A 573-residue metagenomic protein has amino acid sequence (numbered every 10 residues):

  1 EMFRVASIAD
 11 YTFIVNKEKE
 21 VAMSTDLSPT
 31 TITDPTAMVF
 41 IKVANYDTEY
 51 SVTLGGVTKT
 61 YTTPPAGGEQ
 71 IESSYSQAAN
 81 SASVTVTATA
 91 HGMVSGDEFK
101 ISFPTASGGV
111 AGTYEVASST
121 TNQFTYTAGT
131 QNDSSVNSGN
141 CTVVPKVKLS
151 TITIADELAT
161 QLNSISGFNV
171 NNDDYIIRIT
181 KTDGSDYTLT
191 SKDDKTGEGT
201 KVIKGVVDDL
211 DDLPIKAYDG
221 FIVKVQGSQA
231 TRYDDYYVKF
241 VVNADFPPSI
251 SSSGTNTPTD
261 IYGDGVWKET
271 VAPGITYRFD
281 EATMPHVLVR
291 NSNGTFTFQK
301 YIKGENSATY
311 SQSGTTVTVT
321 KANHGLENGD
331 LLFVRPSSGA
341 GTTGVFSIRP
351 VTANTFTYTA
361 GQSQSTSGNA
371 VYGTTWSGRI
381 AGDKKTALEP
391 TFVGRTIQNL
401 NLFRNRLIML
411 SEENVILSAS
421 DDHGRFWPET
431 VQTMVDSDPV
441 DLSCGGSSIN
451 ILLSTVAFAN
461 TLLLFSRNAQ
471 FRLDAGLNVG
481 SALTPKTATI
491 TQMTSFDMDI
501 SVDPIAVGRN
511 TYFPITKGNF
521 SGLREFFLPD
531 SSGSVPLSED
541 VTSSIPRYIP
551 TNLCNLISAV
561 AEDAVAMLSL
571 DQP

Functional and structural regions predicted by a protein language model:
M2-R4, D10-Y11, V15-K17, S24-T25 (+4 more regions): Long, charge-dense tracts
V5-A9, L400-L402, L407, T455 (+2 more regions): Conserved short beta-strand element of beta-propeller blades
E20-S28, K59, N122-T130, F240 (+6 more regions): Short, surface-exposed terminal/edge motifs of secreted or surface/virion proteins that either
G68-K148, D183-A217, T270-E281, Y301-A381 (+1 more regions): Small/polar beta-strand repeat architecture
G304, W376-G394, V431-S448, T487 (+1 more regions): A short helix->beta-strand "capping" segment at the edge of beta-propeller domains
R379-G382, L410-S437, D474-G480: Beta-propeller domains
P390-E412, I449-V456: Beta-strand-rich domains and repeat architectures in extracellular enzymes and scaffolds, especially beta-propellers
N414, S420-D421, V440-P573: Beta-sheet-dominated scaffold domains
